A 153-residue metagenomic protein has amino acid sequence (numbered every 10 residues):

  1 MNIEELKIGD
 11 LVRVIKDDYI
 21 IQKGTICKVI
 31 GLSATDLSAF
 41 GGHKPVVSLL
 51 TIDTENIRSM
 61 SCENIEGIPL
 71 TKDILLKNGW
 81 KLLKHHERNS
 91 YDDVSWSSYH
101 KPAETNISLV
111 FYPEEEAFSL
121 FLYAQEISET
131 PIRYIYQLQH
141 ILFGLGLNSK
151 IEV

Functional and structural regions predicted by a protein language model:
M1-L6: Mixed-charge, Lys/Arg-rich low-complexity intrinsically disordered regions
L11, Y19-D36: Short beta-strand-centered aromatic/proline hotspots
V12, C27-V29, V47-L49, I65 (+3 more regions): Hydrophobic beta-strand residues in large extracellular and virion-surface proteins
D36-T54: SH3/SH3-like beta-barrel fold
D53-K84, E129-N148, V153: Intrinsically disordered, low-complexity, charged/polar segments
L82-P113: Amphipathic, interaction-prone secondary-structure segments
T105-R133: Intrinsically disordered, low-complexity regulatory segments enriched in Ser/Thr/Pro and charged residues
